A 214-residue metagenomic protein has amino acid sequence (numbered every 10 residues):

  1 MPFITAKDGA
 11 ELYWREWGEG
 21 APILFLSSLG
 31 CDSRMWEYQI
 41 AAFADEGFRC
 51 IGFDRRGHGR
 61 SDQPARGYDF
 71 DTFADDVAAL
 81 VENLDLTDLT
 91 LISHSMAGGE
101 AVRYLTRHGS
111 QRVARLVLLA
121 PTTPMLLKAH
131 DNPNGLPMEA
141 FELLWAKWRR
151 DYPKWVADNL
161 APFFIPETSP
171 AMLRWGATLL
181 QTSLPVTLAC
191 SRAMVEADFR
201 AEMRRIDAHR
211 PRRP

Functional and structural regions predicted by a protein language model:
A6-R66: Conserved HGGG/HGGXW glycine-rich cap/lid loop of the alpha/beta-hydrolase fold
D54, S61, S95-M96, A120: Catalytic nucleophile serine of serine hydrolases, specifically the conserved "nucleophile elbow" pentapeptide
D54, T90, A114-V117: Residue in the alpha/beta-hydrolase core beta-strand immediately N-terminal to the catalytic nucleophile
D71-L89: Conserved acidic catalytic loop of the alpha/beta-hydrolase fold
S93, A97, A101: Gly/Ala-rich beta-loop-alpha elbow adjacent to hydrolase catalytic centers
V102-R150: Flexible "cap/lid" loop of the alpha/beta hydrolase fold
L127-L136, A146-D207: Conserved alpha/beta-hydrolase catalytic His-Asp/Glu region
I206, R212-P214: Short beta-strand/loop motif that positions the catalytic acidic residue of the alpha/beta-hydrolase fold
